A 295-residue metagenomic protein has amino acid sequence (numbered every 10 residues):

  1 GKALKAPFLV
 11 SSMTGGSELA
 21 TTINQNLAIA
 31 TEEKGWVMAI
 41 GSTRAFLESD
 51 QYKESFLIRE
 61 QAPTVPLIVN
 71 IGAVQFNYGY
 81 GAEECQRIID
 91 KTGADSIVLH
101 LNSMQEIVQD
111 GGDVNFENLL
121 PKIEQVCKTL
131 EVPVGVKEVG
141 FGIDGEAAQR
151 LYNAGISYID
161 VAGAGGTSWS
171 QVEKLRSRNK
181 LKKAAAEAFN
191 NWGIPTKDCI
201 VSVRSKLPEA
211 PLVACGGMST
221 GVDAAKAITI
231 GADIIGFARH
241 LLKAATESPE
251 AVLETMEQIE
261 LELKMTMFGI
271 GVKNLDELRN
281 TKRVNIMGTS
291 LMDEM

Functional and structural regions predicted by a protein language model:
G1-L67, T266, V284-M287, L291-M295: N-terminal capping/small domains of soluble enzymes
T14, R44, E138-G140, G217: Short loop or secondary-structure boundary microenvironments that flank and position key functional residues
G16, G72, G93, S248-P249: Glycine-centered helix-coil hinge/cap
E18-T21, Q25, Y52, F116-L120 (+5 more regions): Electropositive phosphate-/nucleotide-binding environments in soluble metabolic enzymes
T22, D50-K53, Y80-E83, E146 (+1 more regions): Generic recognition of short, well-ordered alpha-helical segments
A28-I29, E33, P63-L67, A73-A214 (+1 more regions): Alpha/beta enzyme core
C215-G217, K282: A short beta-alpha structural unit
T229, L241-M295: C-terminal extensions of enzymes
